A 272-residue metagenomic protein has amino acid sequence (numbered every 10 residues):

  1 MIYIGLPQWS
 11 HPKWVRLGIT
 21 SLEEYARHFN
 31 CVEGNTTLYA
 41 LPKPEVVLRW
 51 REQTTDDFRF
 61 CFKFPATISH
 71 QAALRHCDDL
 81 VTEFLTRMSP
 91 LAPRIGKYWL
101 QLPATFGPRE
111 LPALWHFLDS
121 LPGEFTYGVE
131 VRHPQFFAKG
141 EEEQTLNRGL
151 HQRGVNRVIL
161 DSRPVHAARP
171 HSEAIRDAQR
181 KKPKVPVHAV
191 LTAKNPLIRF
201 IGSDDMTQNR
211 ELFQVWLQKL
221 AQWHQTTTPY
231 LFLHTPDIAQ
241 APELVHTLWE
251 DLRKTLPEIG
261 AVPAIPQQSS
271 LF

Functional and structural regions predicted by a protein language model:
M1-F272: Residues lining hydrophobic/aromatic ligand-binding pockets adjacent to catalytic sites
